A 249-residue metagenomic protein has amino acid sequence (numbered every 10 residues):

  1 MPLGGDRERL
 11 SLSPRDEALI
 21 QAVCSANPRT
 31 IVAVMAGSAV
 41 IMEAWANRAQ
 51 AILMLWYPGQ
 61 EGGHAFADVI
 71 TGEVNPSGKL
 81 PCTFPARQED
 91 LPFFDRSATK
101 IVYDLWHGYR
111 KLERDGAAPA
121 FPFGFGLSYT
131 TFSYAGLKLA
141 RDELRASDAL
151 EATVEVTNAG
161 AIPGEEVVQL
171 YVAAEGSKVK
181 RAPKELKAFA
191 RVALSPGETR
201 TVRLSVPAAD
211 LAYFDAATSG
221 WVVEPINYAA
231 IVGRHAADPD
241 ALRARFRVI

Functional and structural regions predicted by a protein language model:
M1-I249: C-terminal non-catalytic regions of proteins with extracellular/luminal or membrane-system context
